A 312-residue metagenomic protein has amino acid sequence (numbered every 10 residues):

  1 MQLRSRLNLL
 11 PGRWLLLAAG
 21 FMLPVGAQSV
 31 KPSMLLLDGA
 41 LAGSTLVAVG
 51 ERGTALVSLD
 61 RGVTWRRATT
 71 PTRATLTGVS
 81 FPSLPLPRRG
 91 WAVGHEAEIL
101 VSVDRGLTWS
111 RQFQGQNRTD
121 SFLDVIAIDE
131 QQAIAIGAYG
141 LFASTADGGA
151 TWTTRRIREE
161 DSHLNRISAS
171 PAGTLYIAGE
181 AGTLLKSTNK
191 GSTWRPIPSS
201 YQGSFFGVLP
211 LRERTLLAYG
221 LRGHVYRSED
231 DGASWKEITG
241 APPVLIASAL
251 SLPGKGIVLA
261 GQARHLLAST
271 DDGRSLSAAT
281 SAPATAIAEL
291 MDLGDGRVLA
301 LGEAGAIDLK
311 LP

Functional and structural regions predicted by a protein language model:
M1-N8: N-terminal secretory signal peptides that target proteins for export/translocation
L9-L10, V30: Low-complexity, intrinsically disordered regions enriched in charged/polar residues
R13-M22: Bacterial N-terminal signal peptides
V25-P312: Residue-level hotspots at or immediately adjacent to binding/recognition sites across diverse folds
